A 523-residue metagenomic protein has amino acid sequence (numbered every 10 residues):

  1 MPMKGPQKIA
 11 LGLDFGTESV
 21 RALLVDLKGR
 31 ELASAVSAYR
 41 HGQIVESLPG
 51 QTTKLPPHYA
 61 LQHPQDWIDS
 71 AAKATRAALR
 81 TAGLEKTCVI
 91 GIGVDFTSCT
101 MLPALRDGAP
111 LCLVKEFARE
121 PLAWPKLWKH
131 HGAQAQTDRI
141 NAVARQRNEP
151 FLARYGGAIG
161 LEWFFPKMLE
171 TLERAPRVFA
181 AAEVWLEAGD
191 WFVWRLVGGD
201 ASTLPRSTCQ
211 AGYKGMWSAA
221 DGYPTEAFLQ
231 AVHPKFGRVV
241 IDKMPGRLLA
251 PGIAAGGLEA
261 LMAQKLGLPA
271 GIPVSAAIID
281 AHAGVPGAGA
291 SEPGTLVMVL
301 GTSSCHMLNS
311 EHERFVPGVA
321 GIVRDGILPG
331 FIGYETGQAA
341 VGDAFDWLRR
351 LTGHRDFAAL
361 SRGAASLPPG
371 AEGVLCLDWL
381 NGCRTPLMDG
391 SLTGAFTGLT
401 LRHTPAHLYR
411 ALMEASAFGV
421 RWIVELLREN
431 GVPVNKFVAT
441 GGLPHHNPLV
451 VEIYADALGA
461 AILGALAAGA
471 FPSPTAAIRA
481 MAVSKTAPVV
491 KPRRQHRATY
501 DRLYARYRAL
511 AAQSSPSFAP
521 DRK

Functional and structural regions predicted by a protein language model:
M1-L113, R238, D242, Q264 (+6 more regions): N-terminal glycine/serine-rich phosphate-binding loop of ATP-dependent small-molecule kinases, especially carbohydrate
F15-T17, K28, A104, N141-A142 (+5 more regions): Gly/Ser/Thr-rich active-site cleft segment
Q43-E46, L84-W163: Active-site phosphate-binding/coordination module
D138, I279, A283-G287, Y334 (+8 more regions): Glycine-rich phosphate-binding/hydrolytic loop that grips phosphoryl groups
L152-R154, L172-A175, W194-A201, G222-P245 (+4 more regions): A short helix-loop
E162, T336, A344, L351-H354 (+1 more regions): Acidic, glycine/GT-rich loop-and beta-edge segments that sit at the periphery of enzyme/chaperone cores
W163, M216-P329, A359-G363, K436 (+1 more regions): ATP-dependent carbohydrate kinase catalytic cores
P368-D456: Activation-segment/catalytic-loop signature of the eukaryotic protein kinase fold
